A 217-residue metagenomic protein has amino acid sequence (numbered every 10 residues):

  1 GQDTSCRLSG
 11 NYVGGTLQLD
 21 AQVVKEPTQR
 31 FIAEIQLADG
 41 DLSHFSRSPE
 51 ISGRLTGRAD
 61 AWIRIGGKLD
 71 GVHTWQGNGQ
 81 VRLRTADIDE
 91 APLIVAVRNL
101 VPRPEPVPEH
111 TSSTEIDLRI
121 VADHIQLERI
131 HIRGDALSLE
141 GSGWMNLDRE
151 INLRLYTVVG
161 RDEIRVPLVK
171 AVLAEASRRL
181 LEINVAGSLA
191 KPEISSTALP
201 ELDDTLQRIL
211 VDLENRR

Functional and structural regions predicted by a protein language model:
G1-K191, D203: Small-residue helix/turn framework positions
P192-R217: Gram-negative outer-membrane assembly/targeting C-terminal domains
